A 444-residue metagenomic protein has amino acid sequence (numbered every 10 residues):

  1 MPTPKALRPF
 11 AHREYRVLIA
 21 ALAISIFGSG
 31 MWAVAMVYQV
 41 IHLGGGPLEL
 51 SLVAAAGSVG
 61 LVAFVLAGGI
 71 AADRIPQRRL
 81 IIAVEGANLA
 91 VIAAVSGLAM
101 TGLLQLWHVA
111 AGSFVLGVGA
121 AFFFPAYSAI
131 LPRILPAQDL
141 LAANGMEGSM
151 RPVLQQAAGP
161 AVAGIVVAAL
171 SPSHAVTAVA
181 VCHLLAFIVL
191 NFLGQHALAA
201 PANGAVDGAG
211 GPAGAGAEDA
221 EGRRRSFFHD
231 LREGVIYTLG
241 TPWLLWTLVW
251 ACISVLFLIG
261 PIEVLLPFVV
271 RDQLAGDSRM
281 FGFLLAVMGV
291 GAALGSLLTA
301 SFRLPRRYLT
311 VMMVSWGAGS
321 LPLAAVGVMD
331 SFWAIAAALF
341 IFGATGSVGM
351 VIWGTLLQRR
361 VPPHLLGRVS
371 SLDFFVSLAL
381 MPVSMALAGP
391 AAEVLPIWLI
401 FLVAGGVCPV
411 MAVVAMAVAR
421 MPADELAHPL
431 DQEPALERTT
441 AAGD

Functional and structural regions predicted by a protein language model:
M1-Y15, H196-V249, P434-D444: Juxtamembrane intracellular "pre-TM" segments in multi-pass secondary transporters
P2-V62, I236-M288: Helix-loop boundary and gating motifs at the non-cytosolic
R16-A33, G57-I70, P76-V91, H108-A168 (+10 more regions): Substrate-agnostic recognition of the 12-TM MFS/MFS-like secondary transporter fold
V34-L43, S96-T101, A157-A180, D272-Q273 (+1 more regions): Transmembrane alpha-helix termini and helix-breaking/packing motifs in multi-pass membrane transporters
V37, I92-A99, A163, V167 (+6 more regions): Structural signal for membrane-spanning alpha-helices in multi-pass inner-membrane proteins, emphasizing helix cores
G44, P76, L98-A99, L103 (+1 more regions): Helix-breaking motifs and short loop linkers at transmembrane-helix boundaries and internal kinks in secondary membrane
V53, V62-A67, R74, R78-L80 (+6 more regions): C-terminal transmembrane bundle of multi-pass solute transporters/carriers
A129, R133, V176-E221, P305 (+1 more regions): Helix-loop junctions on the cytosolic side of multi-pass membrane transporters, especially the intracellular loop
